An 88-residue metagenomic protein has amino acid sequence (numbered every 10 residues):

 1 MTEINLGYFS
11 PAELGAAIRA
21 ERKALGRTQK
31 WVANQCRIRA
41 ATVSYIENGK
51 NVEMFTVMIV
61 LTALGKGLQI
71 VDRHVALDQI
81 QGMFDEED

Functional and structural regions predicted by a protein language model:
M1-A24: A short, Lys/Arg-rich alpha-helix, primarily the initiator
M1-I4, N51, V60: Extended, compositionally biased eukaryotic interaction scaffolds
T2, I70-D88: Short, charged recognition helix plus adjacent turn of helix-turn-helix-like nucleic-acid-binding domains
I18, Q29, A40, M54-V57: Helix-turn-helix DNA-binding elements, focusing on the entry/boundary residues of the two helices that contact DNA
G26-S44: Short alpha-helical DNA-recognition segment
N48: Short, conserved catalytic or interaction motifs in soluble domains
F55-V71: DNA major-groove recognition helix of helix-turn-helix/homeodomain DNA-binding modules
